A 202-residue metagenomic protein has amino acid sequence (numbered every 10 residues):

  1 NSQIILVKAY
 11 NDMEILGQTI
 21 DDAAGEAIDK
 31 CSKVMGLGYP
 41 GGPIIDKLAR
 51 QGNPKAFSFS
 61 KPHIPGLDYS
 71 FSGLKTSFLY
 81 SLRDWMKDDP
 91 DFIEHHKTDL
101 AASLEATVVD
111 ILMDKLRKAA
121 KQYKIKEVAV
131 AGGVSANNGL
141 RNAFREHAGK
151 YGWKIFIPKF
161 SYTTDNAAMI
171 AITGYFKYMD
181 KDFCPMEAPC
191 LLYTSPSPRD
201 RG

Functional and structural regions predicted by a protein language model:
I5-Q51, Y80-R83: Glycine-rich phosphate-binding loop plus the immediately following alpha-helix
Y10, C184-L192: A cross-family phosphate/adenosyl-ligand binding-site feature
E14-T19, P62-L67, I155-T163: A short glycine/serine-rich beta->alpha loop
C31, L116, I170-Y175: Buried hydrophobic packing segments
K47-V128, N137-Y151, Y178-K181: A contiguous, well-structured pocket-lining segment that forms one wall/lid of small-molecule binding clefts in soluble
V128, R145-I170: Conserved phosphate-binding/catalytic loops in two-lobed NTP-binding clefts
Y193-G202: Conserved small/polar residues in nucleotide/adenosyl-binding loops
